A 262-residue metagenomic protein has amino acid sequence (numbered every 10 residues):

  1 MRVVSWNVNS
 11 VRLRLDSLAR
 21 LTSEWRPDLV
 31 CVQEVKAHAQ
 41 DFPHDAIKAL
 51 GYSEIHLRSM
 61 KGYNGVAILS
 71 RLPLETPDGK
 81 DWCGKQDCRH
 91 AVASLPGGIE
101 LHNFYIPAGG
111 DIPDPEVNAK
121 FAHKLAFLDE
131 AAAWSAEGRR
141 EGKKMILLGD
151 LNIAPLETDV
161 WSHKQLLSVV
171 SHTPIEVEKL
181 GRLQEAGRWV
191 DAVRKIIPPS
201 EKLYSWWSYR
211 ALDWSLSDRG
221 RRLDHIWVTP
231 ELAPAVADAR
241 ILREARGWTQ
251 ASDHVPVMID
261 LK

Functional and structural regions predicted by a protein language model:
M1-L50, H56, M60-V66, L183: N-terminal, active-site-proximal structural segment of metallo-dependent hydrolase catalytic domains
V3-N7, T22-Q40, L101, W134-E157 (+4 more regions): Active-site beta-strand/loop signature of hydrolases that rely on acidic residues for catalysis
V35-H38, F42-P113: Structured beta-strand-rich core segments of catalytic domains in phosphoester-bond hydrolases
A39-D41, G65, G109-P113, A154-K164 (+2 more regions): Short catalytic/ligand-binding loop motif for oxyanion handling, primarily in non-cytosolic enzymes, centered on
A46, L50-G51, F127-H225: Metal-dependent phosphoesterases centered on the DNase I-like endonuclease/exonuclease/phosphatase
G62-T76, L95, W214-A235, L261: Conserved beta strand-loop-helix elements of the APE1-like EEP
P107-L128, K164-V169: Surface-exposed cleft-lining segments at the edges of enzyme active sites
R240-K262: Surface polyanion/phosphate-binding segment centered on an Asp-His-Pro turn
